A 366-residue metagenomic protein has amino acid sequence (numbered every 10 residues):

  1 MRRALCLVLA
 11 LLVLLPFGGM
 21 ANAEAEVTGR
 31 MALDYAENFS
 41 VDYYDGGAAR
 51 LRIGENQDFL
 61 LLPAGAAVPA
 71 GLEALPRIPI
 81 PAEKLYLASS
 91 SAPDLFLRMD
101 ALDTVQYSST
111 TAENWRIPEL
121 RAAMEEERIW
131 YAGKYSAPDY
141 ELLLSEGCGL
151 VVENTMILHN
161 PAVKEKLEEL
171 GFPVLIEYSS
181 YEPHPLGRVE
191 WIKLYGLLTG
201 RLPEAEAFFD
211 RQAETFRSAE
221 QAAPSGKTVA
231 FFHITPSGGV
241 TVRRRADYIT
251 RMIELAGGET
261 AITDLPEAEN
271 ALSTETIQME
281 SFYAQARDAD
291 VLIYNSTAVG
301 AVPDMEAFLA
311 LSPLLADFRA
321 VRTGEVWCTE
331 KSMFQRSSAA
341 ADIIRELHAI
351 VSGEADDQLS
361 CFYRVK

Functional and structural regions predicted by a protein language model:
M1-V8: Positively charged n-region of N-terminal signal peptides that target proteins for export
L14-M20: C-terminal segment of classical bacterial N-terminal signal peptides
M20-P93, E204-F232, A355-K366: Bacterial Sec-exported substrate-binding components of ABC uptake systems
A49-I53, F59-L144, L150-M156: A short, structured surface patch at a secondary-structure boundary
E83, S90-F96, S108-E119, H159-A162 (+3 more regions): Extracytoplasmic ligand-binding site segments that recognize negatively charged/polar headgroups
E182-G200, E204-A207, V291-K366: Structured C-terminal subdomain patch of bacterial secreted/periplasmic proteins
E214-T215, Q221-P303: Flexible, glycine-rich surface segments
